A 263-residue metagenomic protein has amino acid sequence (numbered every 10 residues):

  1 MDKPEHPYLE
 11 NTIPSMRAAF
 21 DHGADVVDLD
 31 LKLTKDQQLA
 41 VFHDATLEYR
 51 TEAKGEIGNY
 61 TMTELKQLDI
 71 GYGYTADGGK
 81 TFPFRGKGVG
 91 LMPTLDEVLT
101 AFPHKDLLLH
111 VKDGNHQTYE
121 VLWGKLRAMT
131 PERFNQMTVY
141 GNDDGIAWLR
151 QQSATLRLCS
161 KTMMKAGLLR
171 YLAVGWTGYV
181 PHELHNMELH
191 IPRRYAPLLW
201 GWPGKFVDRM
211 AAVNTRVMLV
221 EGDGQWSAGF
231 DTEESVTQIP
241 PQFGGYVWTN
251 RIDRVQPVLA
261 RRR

Functional and structural regions predicted by a protein language model:
M1-R263: Phosphate-group recognition and catalysis centered on beta-loop-alpha active-site segments
